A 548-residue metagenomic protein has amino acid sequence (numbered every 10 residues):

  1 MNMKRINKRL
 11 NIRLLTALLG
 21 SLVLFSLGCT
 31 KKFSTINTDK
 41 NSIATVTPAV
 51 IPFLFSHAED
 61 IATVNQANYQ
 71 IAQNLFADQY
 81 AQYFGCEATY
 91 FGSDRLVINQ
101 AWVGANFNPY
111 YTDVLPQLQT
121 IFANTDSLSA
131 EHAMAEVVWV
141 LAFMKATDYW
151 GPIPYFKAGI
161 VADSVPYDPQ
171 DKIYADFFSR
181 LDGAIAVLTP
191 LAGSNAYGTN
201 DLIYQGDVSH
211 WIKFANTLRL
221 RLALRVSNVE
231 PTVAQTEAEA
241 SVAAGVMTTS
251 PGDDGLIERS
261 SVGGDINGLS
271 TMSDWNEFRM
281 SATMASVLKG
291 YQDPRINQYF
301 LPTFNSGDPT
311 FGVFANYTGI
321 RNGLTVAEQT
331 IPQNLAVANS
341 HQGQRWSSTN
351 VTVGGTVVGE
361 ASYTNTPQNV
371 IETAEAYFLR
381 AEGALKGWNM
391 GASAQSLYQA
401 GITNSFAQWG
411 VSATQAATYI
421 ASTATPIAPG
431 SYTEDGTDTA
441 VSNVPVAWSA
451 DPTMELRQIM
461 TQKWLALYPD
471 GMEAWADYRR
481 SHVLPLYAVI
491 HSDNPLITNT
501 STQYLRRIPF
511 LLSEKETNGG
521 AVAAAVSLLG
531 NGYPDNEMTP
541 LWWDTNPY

Functional and structural regions predicted by a protein language model:
M1-G28: Sec-dependent bacterial lipoprotein signal peptides
C29-Q82, P109, P116, N124 (+2 more regions): Membrane-proximal, proline-rich intrinsically disordered regions
S34-I36, V357, G436-V441: Short acidic (Asp/Glu) and glycine-rich catalytic loops that position anionic groups and cofactors
P48-A49, Y83-A413, S449-M454, Q462: Structured, solvent-exposed acidic/aromatic patches
A67-F76, P152-I153, A234-Q235, G471-A476: Beta-strand acidic-aromatic groove motif in beta-rich domains, primarily in extracellular
F406-Y548: C-terminal functional modules
